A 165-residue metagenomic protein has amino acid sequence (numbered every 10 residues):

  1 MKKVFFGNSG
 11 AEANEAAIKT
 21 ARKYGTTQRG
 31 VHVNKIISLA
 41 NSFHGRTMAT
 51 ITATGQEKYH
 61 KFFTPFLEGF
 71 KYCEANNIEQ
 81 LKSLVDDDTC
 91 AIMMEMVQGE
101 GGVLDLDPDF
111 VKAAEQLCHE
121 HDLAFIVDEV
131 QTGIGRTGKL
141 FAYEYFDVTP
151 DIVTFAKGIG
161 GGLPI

Functional and structural regions predicted by a protein language model:
M1-I165: Conserved N-terminal phosphate-binding loop of PLP-dependent enzymes in the Aspartate aminotransferase
